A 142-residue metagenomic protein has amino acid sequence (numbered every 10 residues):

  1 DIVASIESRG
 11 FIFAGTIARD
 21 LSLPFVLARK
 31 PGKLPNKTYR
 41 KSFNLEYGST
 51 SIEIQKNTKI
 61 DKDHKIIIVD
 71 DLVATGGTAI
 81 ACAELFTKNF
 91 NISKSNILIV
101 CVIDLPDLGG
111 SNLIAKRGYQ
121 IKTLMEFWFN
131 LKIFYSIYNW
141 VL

Functional and structural regions predicted by a protein language model:
D1-E7, I97: Short glycine-rich phosphate-binding loop at a beta-alpha junction
S5, I68-V69: Generic enzyme active-site microenvironment
G10-A14, D107-L108: Short, well-ordered alpha-helical microsegments
I12-L21, A83: Short Gly/Thr/Asp-enriched flexible loops that form oxyanion-binding sites at enzyme active sites
S22-I67, Y138-N139: Short, glycine/charge-rich flexible loops or terminal/linker lids adjacent to PRPP-binding catalytic cores
D70-I80: Acidic, divalent-metal-coordinating active-site segment for phosphoryl/phosphodiester hydrolysis, typified by short
A81-L142: PRPP-dependent phosphoribosyltransferase catalytic core
